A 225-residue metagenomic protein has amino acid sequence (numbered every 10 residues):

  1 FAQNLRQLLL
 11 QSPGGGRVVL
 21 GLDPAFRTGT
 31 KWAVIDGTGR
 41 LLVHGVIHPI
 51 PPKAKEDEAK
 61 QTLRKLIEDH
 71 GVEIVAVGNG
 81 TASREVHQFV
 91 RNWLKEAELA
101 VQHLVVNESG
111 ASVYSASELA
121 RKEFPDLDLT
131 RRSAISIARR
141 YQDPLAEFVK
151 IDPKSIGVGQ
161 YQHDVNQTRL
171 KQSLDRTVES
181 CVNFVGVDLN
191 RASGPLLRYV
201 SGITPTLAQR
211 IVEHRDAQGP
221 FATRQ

Functional and structural regions predicted by a protein language model:
F1-G15: Extended, charged alpha/beta regions that create polyanion-binding interfaces
P13-L41, Y141: Gly/Thr-rich phosphate-binding beta-strand-loop-beta motif of the actin/hexokinase/Hsp70
P24, G37-T38, V46-I47, G80 (+3 more regions): Short, ordered loop/turn segments at secondary-structure junctions
G29-G37, V46-I47, V86-F89, V113-A120 (+4 more regions): Short acidic, glycine/serine/threonine-rich loops at helix termini
G39-V72: Nucleic-acid-processing active sites and adjacent nucleic-acid-binding tracks, predominantly divalent metal-dependent
P51-K53, Q102-D143: Short alpha-helix plus adjacent loop in nuclease-associated cores
E73-A82, L104: Short glycine-rich phosphate-binding loop at a beta-alpha junction
K122-R224: Long, highly charged, low-complexity intrinsically disordered interaction regions that mediate electrostatic DNA/RNA
